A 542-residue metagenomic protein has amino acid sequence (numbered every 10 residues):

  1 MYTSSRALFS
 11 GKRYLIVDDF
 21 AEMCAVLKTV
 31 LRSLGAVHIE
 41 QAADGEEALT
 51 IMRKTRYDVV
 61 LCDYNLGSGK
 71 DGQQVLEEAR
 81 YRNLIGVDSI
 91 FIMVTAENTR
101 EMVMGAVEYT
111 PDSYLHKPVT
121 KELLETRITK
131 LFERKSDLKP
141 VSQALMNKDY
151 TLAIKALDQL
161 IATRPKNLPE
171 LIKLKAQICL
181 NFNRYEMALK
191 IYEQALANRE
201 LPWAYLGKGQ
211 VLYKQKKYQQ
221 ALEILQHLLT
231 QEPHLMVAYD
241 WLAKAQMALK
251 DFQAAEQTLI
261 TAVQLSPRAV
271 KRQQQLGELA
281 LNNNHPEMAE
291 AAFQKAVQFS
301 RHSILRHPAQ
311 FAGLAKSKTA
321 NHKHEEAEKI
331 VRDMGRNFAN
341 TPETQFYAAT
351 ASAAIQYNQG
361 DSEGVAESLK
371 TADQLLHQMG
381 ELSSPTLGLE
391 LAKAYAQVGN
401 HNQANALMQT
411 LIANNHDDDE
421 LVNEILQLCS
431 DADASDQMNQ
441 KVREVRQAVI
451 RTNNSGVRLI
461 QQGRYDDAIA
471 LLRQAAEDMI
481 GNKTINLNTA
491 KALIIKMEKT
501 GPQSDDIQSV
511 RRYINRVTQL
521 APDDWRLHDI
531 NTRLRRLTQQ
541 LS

Functional and structural regions predicted by a protein language model:
S10-E22, L27-L31: Conserved acidic segment of CheY-like receiver
Q41-V59, G67, E186: Acidic, metal-coordinating helix/loop segments flanking the phosphotransfer/catalytic sites of two-component signaling
D63-N65, T95: Active-site residues of response regulator receiver
G72, G105-D112: As written
Q73-G86: Short amphipathic alpha-helix used as the core "switch/output" element in two-component signaling
G86-R100: A short, hydrophobic beta-strand element within the central beta-sheet of small alpha/beta folds
V119-I128: C-terminal output helix
E186-M408, A413-I425, S435, V442-Q462 (+3 more regions): Flexible loop/N-cap segments at domain edges
